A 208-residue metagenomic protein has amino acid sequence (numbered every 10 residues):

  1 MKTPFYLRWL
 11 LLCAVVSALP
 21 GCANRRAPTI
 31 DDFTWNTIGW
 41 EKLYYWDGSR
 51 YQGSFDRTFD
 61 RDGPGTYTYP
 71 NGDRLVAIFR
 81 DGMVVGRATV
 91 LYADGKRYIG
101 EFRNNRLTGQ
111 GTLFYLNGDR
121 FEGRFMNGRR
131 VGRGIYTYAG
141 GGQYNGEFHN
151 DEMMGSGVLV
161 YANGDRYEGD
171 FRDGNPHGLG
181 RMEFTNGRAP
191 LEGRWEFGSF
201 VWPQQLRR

Functional and structural regions predicted by a protein language model:
K2-L10: Bacterial N-terminal signal peptides that target proteins for export
T3, P20-G21: Coiled-coil-like amphipathic alpha-helices with heptad-repeat character
W9-A18: Bacterial N-terminal signal peptides
G21-R208: Glycine/tyrosine- and acidic-biased, solvent-exposed loop/turn segments at the edges of beta-strands
